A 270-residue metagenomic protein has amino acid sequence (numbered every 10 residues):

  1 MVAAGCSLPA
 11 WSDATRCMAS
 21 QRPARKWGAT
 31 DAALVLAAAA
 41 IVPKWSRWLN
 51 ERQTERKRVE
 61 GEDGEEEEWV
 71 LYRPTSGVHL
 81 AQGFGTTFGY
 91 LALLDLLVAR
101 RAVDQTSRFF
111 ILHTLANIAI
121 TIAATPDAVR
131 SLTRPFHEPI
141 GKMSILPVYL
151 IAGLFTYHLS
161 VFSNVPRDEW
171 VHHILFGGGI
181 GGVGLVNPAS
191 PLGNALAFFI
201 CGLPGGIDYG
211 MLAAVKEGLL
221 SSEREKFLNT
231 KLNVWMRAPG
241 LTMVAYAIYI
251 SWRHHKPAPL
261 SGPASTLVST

Functional and structural regions predicted by a protein language model:
V2-F162, T270: N-terminal signal-anchor/initial transmembrane insertion module of eukaryotic multi-pass membrane proteins
G5-L8, S46, G77, L203 (+4 more regions): Intrinsically disordered, low-complexity regions
A116-A258: Multipass alpha-helical transmembrane domains of eukaryotic endomembrane proteins
S261-T270: Extracellular loop 3-seventh transmembrane helix
